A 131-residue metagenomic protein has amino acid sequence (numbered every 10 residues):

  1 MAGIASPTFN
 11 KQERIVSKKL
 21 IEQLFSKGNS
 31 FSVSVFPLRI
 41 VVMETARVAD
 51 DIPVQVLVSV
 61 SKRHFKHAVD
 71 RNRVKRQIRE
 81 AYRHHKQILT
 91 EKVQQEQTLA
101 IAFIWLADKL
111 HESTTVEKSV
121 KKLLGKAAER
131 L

Functional and structural regions predicted by a protein language model:
M1-L131: Positively charged, solvent-exposed patches that mediate nucleic-acid binding
